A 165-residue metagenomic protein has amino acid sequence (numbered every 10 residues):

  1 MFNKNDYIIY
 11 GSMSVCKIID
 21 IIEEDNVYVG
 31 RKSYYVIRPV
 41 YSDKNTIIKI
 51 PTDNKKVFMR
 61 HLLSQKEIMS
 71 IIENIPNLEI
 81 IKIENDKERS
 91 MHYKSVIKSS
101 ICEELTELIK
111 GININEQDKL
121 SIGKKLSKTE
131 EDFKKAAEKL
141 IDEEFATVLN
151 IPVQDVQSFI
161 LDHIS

Functional and structural regions predicted by a protein language model:
M1-F2: Absolute protein N-terminus
N5-D6: Loop/turn positions that initiate beta-strands
S14-E24: Short beta-strand-centered aromatic/proline hotspots
V15, Y34, I47-K49: Well-ordered beta-strand positions in beta-sheet-rich domains
E24-V36: Short, solvent-exposed secondary-structure boundary/capping segments
R38-T52: A short macromolecule-binding patch
D53-S165: Charge/polar-rich, low-complexity and marginally structured segments
